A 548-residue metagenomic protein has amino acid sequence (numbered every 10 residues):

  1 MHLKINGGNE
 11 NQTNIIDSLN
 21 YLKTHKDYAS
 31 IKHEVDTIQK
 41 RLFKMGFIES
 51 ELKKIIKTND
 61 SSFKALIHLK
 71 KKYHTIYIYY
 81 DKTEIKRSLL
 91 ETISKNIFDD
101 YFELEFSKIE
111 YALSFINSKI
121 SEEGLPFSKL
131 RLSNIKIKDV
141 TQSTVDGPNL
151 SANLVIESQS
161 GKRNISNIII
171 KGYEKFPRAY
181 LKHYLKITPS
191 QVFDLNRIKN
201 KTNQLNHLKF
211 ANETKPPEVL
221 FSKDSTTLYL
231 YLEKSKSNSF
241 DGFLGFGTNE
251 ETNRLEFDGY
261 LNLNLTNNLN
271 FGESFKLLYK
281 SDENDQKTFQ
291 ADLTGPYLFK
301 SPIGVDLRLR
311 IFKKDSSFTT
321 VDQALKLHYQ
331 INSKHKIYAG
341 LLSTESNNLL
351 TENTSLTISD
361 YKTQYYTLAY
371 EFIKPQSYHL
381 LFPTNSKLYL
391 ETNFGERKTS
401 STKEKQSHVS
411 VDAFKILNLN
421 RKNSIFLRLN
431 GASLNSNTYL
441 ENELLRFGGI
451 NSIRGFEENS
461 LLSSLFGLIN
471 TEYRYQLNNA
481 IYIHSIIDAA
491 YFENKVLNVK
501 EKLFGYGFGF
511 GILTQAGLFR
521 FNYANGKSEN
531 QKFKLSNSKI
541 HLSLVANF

Functional and structural regions predicted by a protein language model:
M1-E10, L19-T248, N262, K276-E283 (+2 more regions): Periplasmic polypeptide-binding modules associated with outer-membrane biogenesis and secretion
Y79, S133, I169, Y231 (+11 more regions): Transmembrane beta-strands of outer-membrane beta-barrel proteins
E157-Q159, Y231-E233, N264-T266, T294-P296 (+7 more regions): Transmembrane beta-barrel domains of outer membrane proteins
L185, D258-N262, L277-L278, Q290 (+1 more regions): C-terminal transmembrane beta-barrel domains of outer membrane proteins
A211, S235-S237, N268-G272, L298-K300 (+6 more regions): Outer-membrane beta-barrel channels and translocator barrels
S239, G304-S436, D488, F492-E493 (+1 more regions): Transmembrane beta-strand segments of outer-membrane beta-barrel domains in Gram-negative and organellar OMPs
D241-E283, T288-F312, A324-K326, G509 (+1 more regions): Predominantly transmembrane beta-strands of Gram-negative outer membrane beta-barrel pores used for transport
E251-L255, S281-D285, Y297-F299, D315-T319 (+6 more regions): Replace "Gram-negative outer membrane beta-barrel proteins" with "bacterial and organellar outer membrane beta-barrel
